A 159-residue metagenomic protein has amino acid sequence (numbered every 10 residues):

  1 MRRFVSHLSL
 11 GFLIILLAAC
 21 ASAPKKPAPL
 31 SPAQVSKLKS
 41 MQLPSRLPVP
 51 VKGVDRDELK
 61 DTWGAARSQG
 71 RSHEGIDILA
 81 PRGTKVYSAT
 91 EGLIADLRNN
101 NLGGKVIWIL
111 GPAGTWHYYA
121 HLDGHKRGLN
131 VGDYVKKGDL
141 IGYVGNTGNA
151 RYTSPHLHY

Functional and structural regions predicted by a protein language model:
M1-S9: Bacterial N-terminal signal peptides that target proteins for export
L16-A19: C-terminal motif of bacterial Sec signal peptides marking the signal peptidase cleavage site
S22-K105, K137, N146: Surface-exposed, glycine-biased beta-strand/turn segments
A89-V131, T153-H158: Zn2+-dependent peptidoglycan hydrolase active-site motif and core
K126-T153: Beta-rich strand-turn-strand
